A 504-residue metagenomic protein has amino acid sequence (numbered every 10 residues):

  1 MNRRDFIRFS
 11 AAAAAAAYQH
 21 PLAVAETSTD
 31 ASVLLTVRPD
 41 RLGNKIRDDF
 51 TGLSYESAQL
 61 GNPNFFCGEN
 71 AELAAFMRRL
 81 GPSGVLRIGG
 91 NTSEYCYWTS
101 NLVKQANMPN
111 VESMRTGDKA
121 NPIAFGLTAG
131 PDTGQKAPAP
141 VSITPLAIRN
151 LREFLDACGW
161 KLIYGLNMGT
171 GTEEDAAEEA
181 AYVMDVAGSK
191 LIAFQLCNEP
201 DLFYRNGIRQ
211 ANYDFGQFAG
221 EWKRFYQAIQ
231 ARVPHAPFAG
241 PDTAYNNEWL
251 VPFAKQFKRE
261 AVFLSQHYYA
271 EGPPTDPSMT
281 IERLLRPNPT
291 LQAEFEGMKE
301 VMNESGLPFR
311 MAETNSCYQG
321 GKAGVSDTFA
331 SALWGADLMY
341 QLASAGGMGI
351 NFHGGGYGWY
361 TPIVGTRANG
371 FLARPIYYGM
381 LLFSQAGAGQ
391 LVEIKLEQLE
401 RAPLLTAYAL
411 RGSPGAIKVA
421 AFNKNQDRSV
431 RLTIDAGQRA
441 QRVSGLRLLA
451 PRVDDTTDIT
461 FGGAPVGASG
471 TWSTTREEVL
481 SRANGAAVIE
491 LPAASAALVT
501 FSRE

Functional and structural regions predicted by a protein language model:
N2-F203, G207-N247, V251, K255-F263 (+6 more regions): Non-catalytic accessory regions flanking glycosidase/transglycosidase catalytic cores in CAZymes
G272-C317: Glycoside hydrolase catalytic-domain groove-lining segments
